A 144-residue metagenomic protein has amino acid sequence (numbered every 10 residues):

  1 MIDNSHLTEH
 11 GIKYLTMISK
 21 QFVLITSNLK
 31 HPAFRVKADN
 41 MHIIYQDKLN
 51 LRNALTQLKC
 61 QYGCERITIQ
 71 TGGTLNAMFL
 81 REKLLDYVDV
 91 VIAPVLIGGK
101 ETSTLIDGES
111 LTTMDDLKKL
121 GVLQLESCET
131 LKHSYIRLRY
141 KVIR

Functional and structural regions predicted by a protein language model:
M1-R144: Enzymes that bind and transform nitrogen-containing heteroaromatic metabolites
